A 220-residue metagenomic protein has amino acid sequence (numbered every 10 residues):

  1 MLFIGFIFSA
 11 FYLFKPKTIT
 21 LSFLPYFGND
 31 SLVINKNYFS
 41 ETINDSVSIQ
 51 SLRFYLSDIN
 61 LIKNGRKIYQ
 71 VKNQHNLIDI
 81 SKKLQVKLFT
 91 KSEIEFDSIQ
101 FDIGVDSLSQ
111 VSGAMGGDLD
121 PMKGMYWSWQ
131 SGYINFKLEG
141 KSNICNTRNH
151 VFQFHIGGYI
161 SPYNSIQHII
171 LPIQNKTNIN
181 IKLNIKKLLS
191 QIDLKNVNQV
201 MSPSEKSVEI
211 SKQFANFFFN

Functional and structural regions predicted by a protein language model:
M1-F3: N-terminal Sec-pathway targeting helices
G5-K17: Bacterial Sec-dependent signal peptides at the C-terminal "C-region" and cleavage site
F14-N220: A short, solvent-exposed, low-complexity linear motif enriched for acidic/polar residues with Pro/Gly/Ser/Thr
